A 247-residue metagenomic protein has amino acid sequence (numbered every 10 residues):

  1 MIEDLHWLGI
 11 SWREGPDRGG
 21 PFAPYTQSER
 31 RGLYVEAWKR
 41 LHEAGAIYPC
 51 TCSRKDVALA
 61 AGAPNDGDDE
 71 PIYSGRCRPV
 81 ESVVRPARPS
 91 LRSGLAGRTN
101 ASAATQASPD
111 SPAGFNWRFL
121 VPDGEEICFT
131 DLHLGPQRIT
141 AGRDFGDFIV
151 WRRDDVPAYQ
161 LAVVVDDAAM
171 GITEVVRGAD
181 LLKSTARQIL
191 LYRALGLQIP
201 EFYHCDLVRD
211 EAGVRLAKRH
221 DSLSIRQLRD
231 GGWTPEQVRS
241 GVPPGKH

Functional and structural regions predicted by a protein language model:
M1-D68, A179-D180, S184-L197: N-terminal Rossmann-like or analogous alpha/beta NTP/dinucleotide-binding catalytic cores that position adenine
I2, V35, A58, S74 (+3 more regions): Generic detector of well-ordered alpha-helical segments enriched in charged/polar residues, highlighting helical
F22, E211-H247: Conserved catalytic-core subdomain
R54-S90, G94, T105, D110-A217 (+1 more regions): Active-site cores that bind ATP or allylic diphosphates and position pyrophosphate for catalysis
